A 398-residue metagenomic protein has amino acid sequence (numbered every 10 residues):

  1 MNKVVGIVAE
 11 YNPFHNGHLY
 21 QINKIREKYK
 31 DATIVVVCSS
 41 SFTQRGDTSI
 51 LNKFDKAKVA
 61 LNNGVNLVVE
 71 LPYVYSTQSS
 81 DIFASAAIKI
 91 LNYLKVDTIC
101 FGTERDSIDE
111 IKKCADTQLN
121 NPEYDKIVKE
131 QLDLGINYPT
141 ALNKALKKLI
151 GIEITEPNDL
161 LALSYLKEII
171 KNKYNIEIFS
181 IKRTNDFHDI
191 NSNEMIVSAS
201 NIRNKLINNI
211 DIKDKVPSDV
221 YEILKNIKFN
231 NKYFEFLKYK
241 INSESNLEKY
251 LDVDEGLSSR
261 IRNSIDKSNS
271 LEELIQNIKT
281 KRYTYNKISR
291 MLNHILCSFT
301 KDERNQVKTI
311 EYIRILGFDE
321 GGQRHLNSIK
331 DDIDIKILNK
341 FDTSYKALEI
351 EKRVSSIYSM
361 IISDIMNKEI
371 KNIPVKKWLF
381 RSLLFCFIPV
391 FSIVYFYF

Functional and structural regions predicted by a protein language model:
M1-K56: N-terminal catalytic cores of NTP/NDP-binding nucleotidyl/phosphoryl-transfer enzymes
E27, L61, L91-N92: Non-catalytic positions within long, well-ordered alpha-helices that form the structural scaffold/packing of enzyme
S40-F42, V69, Y75: Glycine-rich phosphate/pyrophosphate-binding loops and their adjacent beta-strand/loop elements at enzyme active sites
D55-V59, Y165: Short, solvent-exposed amphipathic alpha-helices that sit in or adjacent to ligand/effector-binding or catalytic
N62-L71: A glycine-rich helix N-cap at a beta->alpha junction
L71-F398: Active-site cores that bind ATP or allylic diphosphates and position pyrophosphate for catalysis
